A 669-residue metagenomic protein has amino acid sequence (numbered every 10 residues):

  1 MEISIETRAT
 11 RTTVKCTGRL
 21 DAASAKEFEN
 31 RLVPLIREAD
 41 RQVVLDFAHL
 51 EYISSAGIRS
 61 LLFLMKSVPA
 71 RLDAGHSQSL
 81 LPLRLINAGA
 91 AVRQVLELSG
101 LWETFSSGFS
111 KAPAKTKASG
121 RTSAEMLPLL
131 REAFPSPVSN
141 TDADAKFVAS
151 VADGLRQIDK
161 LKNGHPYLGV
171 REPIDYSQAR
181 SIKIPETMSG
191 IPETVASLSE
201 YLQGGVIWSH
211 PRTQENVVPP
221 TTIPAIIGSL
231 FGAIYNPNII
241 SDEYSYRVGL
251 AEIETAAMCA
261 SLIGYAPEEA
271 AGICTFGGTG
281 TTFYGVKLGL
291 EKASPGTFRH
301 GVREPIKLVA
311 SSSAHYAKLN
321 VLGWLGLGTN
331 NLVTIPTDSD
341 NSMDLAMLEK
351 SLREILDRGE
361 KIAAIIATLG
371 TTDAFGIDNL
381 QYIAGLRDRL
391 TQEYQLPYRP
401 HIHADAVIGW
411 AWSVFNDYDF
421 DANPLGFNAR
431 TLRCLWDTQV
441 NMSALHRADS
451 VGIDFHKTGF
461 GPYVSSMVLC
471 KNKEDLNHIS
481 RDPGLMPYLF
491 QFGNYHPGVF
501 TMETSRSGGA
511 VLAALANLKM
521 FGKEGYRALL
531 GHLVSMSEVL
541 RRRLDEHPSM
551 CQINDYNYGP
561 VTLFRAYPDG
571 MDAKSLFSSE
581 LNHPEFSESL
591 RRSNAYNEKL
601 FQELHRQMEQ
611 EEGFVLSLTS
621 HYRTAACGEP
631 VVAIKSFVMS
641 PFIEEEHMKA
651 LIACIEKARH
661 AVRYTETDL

Functional and structural regions predicted by a protein language model:
M1-K15: Short beta-strand/loop segment at the start of cytosolic alpha/beta domains
A22-T104: Amphipathic alpha-helical interaction surfaces in cytosolic regulatory modules
T116-E268, R606-Y622, C627-A658: N-terminal entrance/gating region of PLP-dependent enzymes' catalytic architecture
E252, A256-A257, A270-H300, A317-V321: Conserved beta-loop-alpha segment that forms the PLP phosphate-binding cup at the N-terminus of a helix
L288-E474: Conserved PLP-enzyme active-site core in the AAT-like
N423-Y556, Y567-G570: Active-site C-terminal subdomain of aminotransferase-like
C551-E609, P630: Conserved PLP-binding catalytic core of the aspartate aminotransferase-like
